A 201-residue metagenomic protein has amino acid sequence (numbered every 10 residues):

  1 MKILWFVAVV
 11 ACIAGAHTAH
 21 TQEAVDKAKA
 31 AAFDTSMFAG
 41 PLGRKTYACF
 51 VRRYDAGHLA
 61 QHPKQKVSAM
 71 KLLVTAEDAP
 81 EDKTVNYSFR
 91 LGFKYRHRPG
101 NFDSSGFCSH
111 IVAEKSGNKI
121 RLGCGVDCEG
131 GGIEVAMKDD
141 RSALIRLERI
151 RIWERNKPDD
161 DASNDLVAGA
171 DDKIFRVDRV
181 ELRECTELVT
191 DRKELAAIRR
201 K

Functional and structural regions predicted by a protein language model:
M1-L4: Positively charged n-region of N-terminal signal peptides that target proteins for export
F6-A14: Bacterial N-terminal signal peptides
A8, G57, A79-E81: A broad, structure-centric signal for solvent-exposed, well-ordered loop/edge residues that line or flank functional
T18-V67, C128-G132, K138-K201: Amphipathic/hydrophobic helical signal segments and adjacent flexible N-terminal regions that mediate secretion
R44-K45, K71-V74, D103, K119 (+2 more regions): Disulfide-bonded cysteine motifs in exported proteins
Q61-H110, E184, V189: N-terminal glycine/threonine-rich, aromatic-flanked beta-hairpin/loop signature
T84-R149, W153-E154: Contiguous, well-ordered beta-strand patches that form the walls/edges of small beta-barrel/beta-sandwich domains
